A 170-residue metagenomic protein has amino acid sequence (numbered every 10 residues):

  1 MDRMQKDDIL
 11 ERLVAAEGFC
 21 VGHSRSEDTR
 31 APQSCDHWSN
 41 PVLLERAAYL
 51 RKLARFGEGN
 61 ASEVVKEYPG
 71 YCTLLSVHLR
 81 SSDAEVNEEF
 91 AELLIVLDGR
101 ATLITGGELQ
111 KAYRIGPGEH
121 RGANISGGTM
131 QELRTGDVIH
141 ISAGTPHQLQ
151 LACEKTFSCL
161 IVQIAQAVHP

Functional and structural regions predicted by a protein language model:
M1-V86: A short, N-terminal "cap"/entry segment at the start of jelly-roll beta-barrel domains of the cupin/DSBH fold
E88-L103, G107-L109, I115-R121: Short, conserved beta-strand element in jelly-roll/cupin
L109-K111, K155-T156: Short, surface-exposed beta-strand-loop junctions and turns on beta-sheet-rich folds
A112-R134: An anionic, turn-rich surface loop/hairpin at beta-sheet edges that serves as a generic interaction/coordination patch
E132-A152: Conserved metal-binding segment of the jelly-roll/cupin
E154-P170: A short hydrophobic beta-strand segment most commonly corresponding to one strand of the jelly-roll/cupin
